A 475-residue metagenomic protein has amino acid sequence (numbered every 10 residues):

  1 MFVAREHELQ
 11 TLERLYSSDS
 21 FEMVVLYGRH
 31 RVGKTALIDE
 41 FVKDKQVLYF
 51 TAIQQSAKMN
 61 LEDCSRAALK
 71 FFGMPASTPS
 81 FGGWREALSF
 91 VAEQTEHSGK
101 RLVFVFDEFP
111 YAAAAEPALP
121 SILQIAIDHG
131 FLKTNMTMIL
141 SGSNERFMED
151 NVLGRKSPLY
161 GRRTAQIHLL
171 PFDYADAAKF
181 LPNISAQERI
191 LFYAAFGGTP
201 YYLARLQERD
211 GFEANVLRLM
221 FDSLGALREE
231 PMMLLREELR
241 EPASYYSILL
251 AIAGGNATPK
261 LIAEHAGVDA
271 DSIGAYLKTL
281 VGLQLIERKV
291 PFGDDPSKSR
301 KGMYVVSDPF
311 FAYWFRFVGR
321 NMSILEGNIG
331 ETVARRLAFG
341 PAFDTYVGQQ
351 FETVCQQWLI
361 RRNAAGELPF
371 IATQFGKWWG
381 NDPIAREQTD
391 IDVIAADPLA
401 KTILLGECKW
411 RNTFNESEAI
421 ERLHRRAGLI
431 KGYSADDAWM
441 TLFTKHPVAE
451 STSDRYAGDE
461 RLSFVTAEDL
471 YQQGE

Functional and structural regions predicted by a protein language model:
M1-L337: Phosphate-binding site recognition
R300-E475: A cross-kingdom feature that marks ATP-driven nucleic-acid transaction machinery
